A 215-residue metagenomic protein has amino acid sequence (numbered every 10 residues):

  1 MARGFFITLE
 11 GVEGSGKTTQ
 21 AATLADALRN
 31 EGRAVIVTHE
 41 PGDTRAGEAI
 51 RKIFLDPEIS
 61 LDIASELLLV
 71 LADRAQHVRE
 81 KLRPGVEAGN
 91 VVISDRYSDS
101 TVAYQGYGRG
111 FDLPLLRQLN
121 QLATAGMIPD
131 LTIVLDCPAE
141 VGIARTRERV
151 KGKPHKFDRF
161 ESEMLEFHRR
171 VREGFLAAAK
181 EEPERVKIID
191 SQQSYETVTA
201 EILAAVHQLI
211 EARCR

Functional and structural regions predicted by a protein language model:
M1-F5: Extreme N-terminal, non-catalytic leader segments that precede Walker-type/kinase nucleotide-binding cores
L9: Hydrophobic anchor at the beta1->P-loop junction of P-loop NTPases
V12: P-loop (Walker A) phosphate-binding loop of NTP-binding proteins
K17: Conserved lysine of the Walker
Q20: Hydrophobic positions on the alpha1 helix immediately C-terminal to the Walker A/P-loop
T23-A25, E140-R215: NTP-dependent small-molecule kinase module
A27, R33-T124, E201: ATP-dependent small-molecule kinase phosphotransfer cores that center on conserved nucleotide phosphate-binding segments
T101-E173: A glycine- and Lys/Arg-enriched "phosphate-lid" helix/loop adjacent to the NTP-binding pocket of small-molecule kinases
